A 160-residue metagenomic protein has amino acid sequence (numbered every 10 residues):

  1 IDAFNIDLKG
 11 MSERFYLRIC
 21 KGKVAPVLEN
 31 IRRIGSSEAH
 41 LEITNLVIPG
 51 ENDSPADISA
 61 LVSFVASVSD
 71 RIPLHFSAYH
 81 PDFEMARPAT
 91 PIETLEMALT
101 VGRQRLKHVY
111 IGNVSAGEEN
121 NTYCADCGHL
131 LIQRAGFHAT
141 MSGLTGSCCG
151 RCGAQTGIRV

Functional and structural regions predicted by a protein language model:
I1-T90: Conserved AdoMet/S-adenosylmethionine-binding subsite of the radical SAM
E51, P55-V160: Auxiliary Fe-S-binding modules of radical SAM enzymes
